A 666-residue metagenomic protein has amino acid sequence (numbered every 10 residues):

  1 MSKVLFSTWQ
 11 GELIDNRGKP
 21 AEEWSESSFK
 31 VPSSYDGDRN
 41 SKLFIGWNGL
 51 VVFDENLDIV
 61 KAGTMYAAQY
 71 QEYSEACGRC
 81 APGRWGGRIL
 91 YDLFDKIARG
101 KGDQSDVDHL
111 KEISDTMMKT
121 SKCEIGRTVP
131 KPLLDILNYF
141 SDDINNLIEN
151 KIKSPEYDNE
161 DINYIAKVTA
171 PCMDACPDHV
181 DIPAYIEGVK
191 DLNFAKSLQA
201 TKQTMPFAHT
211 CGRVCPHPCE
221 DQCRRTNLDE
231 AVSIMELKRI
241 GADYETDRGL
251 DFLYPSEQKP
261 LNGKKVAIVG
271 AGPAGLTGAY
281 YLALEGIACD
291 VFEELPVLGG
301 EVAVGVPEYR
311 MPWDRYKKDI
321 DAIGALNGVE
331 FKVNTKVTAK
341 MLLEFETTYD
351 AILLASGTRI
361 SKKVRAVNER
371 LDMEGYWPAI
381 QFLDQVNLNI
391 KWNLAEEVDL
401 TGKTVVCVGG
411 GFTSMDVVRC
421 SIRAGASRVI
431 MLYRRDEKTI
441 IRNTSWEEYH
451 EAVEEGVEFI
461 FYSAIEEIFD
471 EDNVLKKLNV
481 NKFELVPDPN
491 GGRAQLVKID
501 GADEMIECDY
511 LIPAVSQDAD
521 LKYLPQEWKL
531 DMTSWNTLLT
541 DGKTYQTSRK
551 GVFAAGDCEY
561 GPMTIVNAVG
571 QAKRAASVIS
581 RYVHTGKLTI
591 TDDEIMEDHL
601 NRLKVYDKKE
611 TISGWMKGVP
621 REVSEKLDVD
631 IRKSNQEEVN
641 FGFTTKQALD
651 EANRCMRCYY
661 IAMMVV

Functional and structural regions predicted by a protein language model:
M1-D161: Redox cofactor-anchoring modules in respiratory/redox and cofactor-processing assemblies
A81-H109, S114-D115, I125-I144, D178-F194 (+4 more regions): Iron-sulfur (Fe-S) cluster-binding segments and ferredoxin-like electron-carrier domains, especially [2Fe-2S]
Y164, P171, H450, E455 (+3 more regions): Mid-to-C-terminal Rossmann-like scaffold of FAD/NAD(P)H-dependent oxidoreductases
V180-A184, V189, A231-M235, I268-K336 (+4 more regions): Beta1-alpha1 glycine-rich phosphate/pyrophosphate-binding loop at the start of Rossmann-like nucleotide-binding domains
A242-K259, D321-N327, F331-V333, A339 (+3 more regions): Glycine-rich dinucleotide-binding loop and its adjacent helix/turn
P260, K265-V269, K317-R365, E467-N479 (+3 more regions): Feature captures the FAD/FMN-dependent oxidoreductase FAD-binding
D372-G402, P489-P562: FAD-site-proximal beta/loop scaffold in flavoenzymes
C558-G586: A conserved FAD-binding loop/helix module that cradles the flavin
